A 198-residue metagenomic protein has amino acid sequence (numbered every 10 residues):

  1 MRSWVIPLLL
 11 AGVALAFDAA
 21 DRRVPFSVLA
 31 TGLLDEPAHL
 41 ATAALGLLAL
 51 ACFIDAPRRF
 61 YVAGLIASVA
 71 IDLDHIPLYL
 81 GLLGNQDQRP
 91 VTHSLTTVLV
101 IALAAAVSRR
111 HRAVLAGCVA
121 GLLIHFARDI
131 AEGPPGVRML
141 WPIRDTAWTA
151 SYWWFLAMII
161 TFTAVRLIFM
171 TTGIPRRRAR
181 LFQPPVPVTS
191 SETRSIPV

Functional and structural regions predicted by a protein language model:
M1-V198: N-terminal membrane-targeting hydrophobic helices
